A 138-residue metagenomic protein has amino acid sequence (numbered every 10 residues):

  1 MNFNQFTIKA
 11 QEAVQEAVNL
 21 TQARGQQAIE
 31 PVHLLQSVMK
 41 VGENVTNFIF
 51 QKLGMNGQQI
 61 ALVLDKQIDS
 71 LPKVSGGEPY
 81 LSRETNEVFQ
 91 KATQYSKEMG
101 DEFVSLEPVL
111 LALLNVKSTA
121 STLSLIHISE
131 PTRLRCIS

Functional and structural regions predicted by a protein language model:
M1-L125, S129, R133: Histone-fold recognition with a strong bias for associated Lys/Arg-rich disordered tails
